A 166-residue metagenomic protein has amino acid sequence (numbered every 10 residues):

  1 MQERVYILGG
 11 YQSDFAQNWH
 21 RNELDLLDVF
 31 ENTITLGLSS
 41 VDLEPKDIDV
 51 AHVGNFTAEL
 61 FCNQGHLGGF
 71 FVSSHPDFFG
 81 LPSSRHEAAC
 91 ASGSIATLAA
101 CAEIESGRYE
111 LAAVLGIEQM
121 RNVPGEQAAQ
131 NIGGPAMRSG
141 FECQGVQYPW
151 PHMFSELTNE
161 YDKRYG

Functional and structural regions predicted by a protein language model:
M1-L27, R138-E142, K163-R164: Condensing-enzyme catalytic core mediating Claisen C-C bond formation in acyl metabolism
Q2, H20-E31, D47-H52, A58-E59 (+1 more regions): Metallocofactor- and cofactor-centric catalytic cores in central/energy metabolism, strongly enriched
L8, G37, I48-A51, G93 (+1 more regions): Buried hydrophobic positions in well-ordered alpha/beta secondary-structure cores of metabolic enzymes
L8-G9, A112-E118: Short beta-strand segments
L26-D42, F71, A96, L157-T158: Short, well-ordered amphipathic alpha-helical segments that serve as non-catalytic structural scaffolds within diverse
T35-D49, R164-G166: Phosphate/pyrophosphate-binding loops at sites that engage ATP/ADP/AMP, CoA/4′-phosphopantetheine, polyphosphate
A58-L111, Q119, V123-P124, Q130-M153: Conserved catalytic cysteine-centered active-site region of acyl-thioester-dependent Claisen-condensing enzymes
V146-G166: N-terminal leader/propeptide and maturation segments of large enzyme subunits in energy/redox metabolism and hydrolases
